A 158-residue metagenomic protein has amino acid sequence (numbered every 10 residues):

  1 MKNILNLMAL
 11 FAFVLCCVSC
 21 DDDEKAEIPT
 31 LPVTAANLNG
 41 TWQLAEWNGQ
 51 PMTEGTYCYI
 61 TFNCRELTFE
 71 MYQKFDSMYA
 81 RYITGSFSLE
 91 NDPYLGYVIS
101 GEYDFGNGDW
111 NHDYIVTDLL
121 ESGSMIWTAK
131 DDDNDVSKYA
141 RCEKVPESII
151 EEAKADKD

Functional and structural regions predicted by a protein language model:
K2-L10: Sec-dependent signal peptide recognition, specifically the positively charged N-region followed immediately by
L15-S19: C-terminal motif of bacterial Sec signal peptides marking the signal peptidase cleavage site
D21-E24: Bacterial signal peptide processing site
A26-Q43, K157-D158: N-terminal helix-cap/turn-to-beta initiation motif at the start of protein domains
N37-Q43, E66-E70, D92-G101, E121-I126: Short, hydrophobic/aromatic-rich segments at coil-to-beta transitions
G40-L67, S100-W110: Short, solvent-exposed loop/hinge segments that bridge or flank secondary-structure elements
T53-V98: N-terminal glycine/threonine-rich, aromatic-flanked beta-hairpin/loop signature
G96-D158: Beta-sheet ligand-binding and adhesion/scaffold domains
